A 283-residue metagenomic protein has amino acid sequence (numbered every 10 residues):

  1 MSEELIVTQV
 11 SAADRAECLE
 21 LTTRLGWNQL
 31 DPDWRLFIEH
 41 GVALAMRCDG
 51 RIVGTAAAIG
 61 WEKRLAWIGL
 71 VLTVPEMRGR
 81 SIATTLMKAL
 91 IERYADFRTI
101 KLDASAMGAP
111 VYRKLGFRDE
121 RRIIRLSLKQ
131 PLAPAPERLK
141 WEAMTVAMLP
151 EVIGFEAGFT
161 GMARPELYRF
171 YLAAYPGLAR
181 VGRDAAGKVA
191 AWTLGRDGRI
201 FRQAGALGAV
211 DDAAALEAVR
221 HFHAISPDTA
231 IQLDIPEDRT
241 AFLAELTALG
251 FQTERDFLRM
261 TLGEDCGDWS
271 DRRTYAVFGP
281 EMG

Functional and structural regions predicted by a protein language model:
M1-D33, H40, E120-I124, L132-A163 (+1 more regions): Short amphipathic alpha-helix that is part of the acyltransferase structural core
R15, L19-V74, A163-A186, A191-R202 (+1 more regions): A conserved beta-strand-loop-helix scaffold within acyl/acetyltransferase catalytic domains
T73, G79-E92, K114, D211-A224: Conserved acetyl-CoA-binding loop-helix of GNAT-fold acetyltransferases
M87-R93, F97-D103, R122-K129: Glycine/small-residue-rich loop that forms an oxyanion/phosphate-binding "nest" at active or ligand-binding sites
R93-S105, P227-E237: Conserved GNAT acetyl-CoA-binding A-motif
L115-P134, R196, A206-G208, Q232-G283: Active-site/acyl-donor-binding loops of N-acyltransferases
F117-Q203, A213: Amide-forming acyltransferase catalytic core, primarily the GNAT-like/NAT-type and related acyltransferase folds
